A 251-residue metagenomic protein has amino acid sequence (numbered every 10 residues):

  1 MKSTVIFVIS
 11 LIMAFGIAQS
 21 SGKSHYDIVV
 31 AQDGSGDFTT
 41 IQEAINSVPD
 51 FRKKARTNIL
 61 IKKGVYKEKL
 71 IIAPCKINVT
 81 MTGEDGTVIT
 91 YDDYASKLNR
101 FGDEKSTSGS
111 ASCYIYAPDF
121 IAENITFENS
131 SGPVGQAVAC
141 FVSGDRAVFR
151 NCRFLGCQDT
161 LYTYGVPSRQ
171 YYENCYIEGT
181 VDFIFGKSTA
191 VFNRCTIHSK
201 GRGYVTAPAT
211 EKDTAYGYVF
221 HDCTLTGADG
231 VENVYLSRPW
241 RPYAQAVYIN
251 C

Functional and structural regions predicted by a protein language model:
M1-V5: Positively charged n-region of N-terminal signal peptides that target proteins for export
F7-G16: Bacterial N-terminal signal peptides
S21-N250: Sequence-level preference for short, compositionally simple segments enriched in small aliphatic or small polar residues
